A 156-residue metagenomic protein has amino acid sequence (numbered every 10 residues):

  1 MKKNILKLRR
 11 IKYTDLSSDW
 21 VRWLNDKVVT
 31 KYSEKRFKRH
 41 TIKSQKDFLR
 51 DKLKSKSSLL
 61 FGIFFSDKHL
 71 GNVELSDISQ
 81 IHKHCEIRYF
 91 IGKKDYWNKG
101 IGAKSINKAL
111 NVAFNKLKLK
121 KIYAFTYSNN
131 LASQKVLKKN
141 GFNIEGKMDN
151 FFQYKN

Functional and structural regions predicted by a protein language model:
M1-L16, D26, L60, F64-N156: Acyl-donor (CoA/ACP) binding surface of acyl/acetyltransferases
D19-W20, V29, Q45, I87: Hydrophobic pocket/interface hotspot
R22-L24: Short Gly/aromatic-enriched secondary-structure transition segments
V29-L49: Conserved GNAT-fold acetyl-CoA-binding loop/helix
F48-D51, L75: Short, P/G- and charge-enriched loop/turn segments at secondary-structure junctions
D51-S57, F142: Short loop/turn motifs at secondary-structure junctions and domain boundaries
